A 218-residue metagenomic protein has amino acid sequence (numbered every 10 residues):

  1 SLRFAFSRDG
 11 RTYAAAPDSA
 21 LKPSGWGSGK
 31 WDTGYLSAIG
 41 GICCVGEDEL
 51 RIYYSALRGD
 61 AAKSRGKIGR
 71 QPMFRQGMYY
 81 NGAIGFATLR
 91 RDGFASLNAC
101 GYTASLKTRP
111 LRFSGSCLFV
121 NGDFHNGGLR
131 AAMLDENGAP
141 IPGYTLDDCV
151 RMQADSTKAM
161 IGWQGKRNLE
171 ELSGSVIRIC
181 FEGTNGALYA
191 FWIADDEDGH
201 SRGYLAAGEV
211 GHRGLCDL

Functional and structural regions predicted by a protein language model:
S1-L218: Carbohydrate-active catalytic/glycan-binding domains of CAZyme proteins, especially the secreted or lumenal ectodomains
